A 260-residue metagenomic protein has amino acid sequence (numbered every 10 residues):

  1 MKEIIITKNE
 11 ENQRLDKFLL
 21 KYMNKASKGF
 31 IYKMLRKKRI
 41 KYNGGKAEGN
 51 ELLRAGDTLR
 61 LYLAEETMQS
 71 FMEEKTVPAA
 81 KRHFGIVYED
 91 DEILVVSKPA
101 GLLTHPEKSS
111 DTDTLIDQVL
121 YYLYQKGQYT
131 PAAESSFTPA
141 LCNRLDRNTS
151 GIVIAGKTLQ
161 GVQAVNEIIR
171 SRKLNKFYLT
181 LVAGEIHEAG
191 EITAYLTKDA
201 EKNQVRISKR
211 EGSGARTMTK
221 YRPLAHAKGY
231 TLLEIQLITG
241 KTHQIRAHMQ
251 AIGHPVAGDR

Functional and structural regions predicted by a protein language model:
M1-R260: RNA pseudouridine synthases
